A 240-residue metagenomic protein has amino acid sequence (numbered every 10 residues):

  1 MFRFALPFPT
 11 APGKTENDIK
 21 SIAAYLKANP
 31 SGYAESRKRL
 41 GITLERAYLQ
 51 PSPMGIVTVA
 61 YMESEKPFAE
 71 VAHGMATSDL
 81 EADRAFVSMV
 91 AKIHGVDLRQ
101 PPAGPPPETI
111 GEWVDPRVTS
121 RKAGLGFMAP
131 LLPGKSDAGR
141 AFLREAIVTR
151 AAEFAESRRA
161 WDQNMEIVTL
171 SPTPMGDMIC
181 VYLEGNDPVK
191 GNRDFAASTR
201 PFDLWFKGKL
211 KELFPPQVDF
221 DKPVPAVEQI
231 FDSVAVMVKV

Functional and structural regions predicted by a protein language model:
M1-F2, S52, V118-A123: Short, flexible turn/loop "capping" segments at secondary-structure junctions
F2-P9, A123-P130: Active-site-flanking beta-strand signature of metal-NTP-handling nucleotidyl enzymes and homologous cyclase-like
K14-G41, K135-D162: Short amphipathic alpha-helical segments
S31-L44, M62-G104, A152-N164, E184-E228: An amphipathic, aromatic/His-enriched active-site/gating alpha helix that lines ligand/cofactor pockets
R39-L40, Y48-M54, R158-D162, T169-M175: A short beta-turn/loop motif at secondary-structure boundaries
I93-M128: Surface-exposed beta-loop interaction hotspot
C180-Y182: C-terminal amphipathic alpha-helical interaction region
P223, V227-V240: Long protein-protein interaction modules used by eukaryotic assembly/scaffold proteins
